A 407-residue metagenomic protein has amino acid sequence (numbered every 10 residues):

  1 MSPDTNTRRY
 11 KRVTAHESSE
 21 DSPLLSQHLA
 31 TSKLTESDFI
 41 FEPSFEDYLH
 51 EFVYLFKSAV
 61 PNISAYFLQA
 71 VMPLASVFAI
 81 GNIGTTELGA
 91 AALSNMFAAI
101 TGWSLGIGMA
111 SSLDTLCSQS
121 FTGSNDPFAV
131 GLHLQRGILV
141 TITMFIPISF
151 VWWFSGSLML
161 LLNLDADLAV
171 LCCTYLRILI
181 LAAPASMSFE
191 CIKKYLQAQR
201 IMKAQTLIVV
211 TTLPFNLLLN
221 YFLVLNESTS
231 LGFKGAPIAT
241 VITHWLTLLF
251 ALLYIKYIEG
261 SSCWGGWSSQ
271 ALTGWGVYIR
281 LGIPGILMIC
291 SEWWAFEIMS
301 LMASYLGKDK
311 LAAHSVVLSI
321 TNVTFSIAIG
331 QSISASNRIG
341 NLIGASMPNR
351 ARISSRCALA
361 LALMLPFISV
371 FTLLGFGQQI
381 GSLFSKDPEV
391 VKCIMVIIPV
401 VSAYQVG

Functional and structural regions predicted by a protein language model:
T5, A15-A59, P237-L301: Interhelical loop/hinge segments that connect adjacent transmembrane helices in multipass membrane
Y48, V170, K203-L207, T211-L249 (+4 more regions): Membrane-interface helix-loop junctions in multi-pass transport and translocation proteins
L55-S58, I80-A99, F128-A129, H133 (+7 more regions): Interfacial/gating helices of multi-pass transporter permease domains
K57-S76, I178, T212, T240-T247 (+4 more regions): Transmembrane helical elements of multi-pass membrane transporters/channels
F67, V71-G89, M159-A166, F222-L231 (+4 more regions): Helix-terminus/linker motif at the lipid-water interface of multi-pass membrane proteins
L74-V77, L88-S149, F189-Q197, A313-G377: Small-residue-rich hydrophobic transmembrane alpha-helices
T101, F150-V151, A166-I192, L218 (+4 more regions): Alpha-helical transmembrane segments of multi-pass membrane proteins
T115, A185-V209, A403-G407: Membrane-interface junctions at transmembrane-helix termini in multi-pass inner-membrane proteins
